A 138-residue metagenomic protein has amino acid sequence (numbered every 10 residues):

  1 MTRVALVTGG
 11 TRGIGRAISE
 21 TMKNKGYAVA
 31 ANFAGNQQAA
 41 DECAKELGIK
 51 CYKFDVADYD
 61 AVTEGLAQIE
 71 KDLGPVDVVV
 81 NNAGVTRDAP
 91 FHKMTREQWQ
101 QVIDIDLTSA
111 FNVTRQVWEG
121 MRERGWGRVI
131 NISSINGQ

Functional and structural regions predicted by a protein language model:
T11-R12: Conserved glycine-rich cofactor-binding loop
K25-A40: Conserved glycine-rich Rossmann-like NAD(P)H-binding loop of the short-chain dehydrogenase/reductase
F54-L66, R96: The beta1-alpha1 cofactor-binding region of Rossmann-like NAD(H)/NADP(H)-dependent oxidoreductases
A83-R87: Conserved NAD(P)H cofactor-binding loop of Rossmann-fold oxidoreductase domains
P90-F91, Q98-I103: Substrate-binding pocket helix/loop in short-chain dehydrogenase/reductase
T114-R115: A short, exposed helix-loop element centered on a Lys and neighboring polar residues
S134: Residue(s) in the substrate-gating loop at a strand-loop-helix junction that position the organic substrate next
